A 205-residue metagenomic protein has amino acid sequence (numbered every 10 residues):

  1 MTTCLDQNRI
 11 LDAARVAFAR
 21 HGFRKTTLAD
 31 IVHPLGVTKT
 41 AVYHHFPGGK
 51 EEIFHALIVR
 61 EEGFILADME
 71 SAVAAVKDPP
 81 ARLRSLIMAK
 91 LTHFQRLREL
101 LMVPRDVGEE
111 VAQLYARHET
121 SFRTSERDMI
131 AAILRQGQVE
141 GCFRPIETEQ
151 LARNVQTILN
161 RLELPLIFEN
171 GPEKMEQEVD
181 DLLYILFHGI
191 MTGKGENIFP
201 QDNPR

Functional and structural regions predicted by a protein language model:
R9, A13, A17-A56, R60: Helix-turn-helix
R20-R24, V76, L97, E140: Short coil/turn segments at alpha/beta junctions that flank glycine-rich nucleotide-binding fingerprints
L57-E61, I65, L86-K90, F122-E126 (+1 more regions): Hydrophobic/aromatic residues within well-ordered alpha-helical segments
G63-L66, Q113-E140, E149-R153: Amphipathic alpha-helical packing segments from all-alpha helical-bundle domains
A67-R96, A152-V155, F199: Hydrophobic alpha-helical connector segments
A81-S85, H93-A116, L164: Amphipathic alpha-helical segments used for helix-helix packing
K90, P145-P165, Q177-H188: Hydrophobic alpha-helical segments that form the core of small-molecule binding pockets and/or dimer interfaces
D128, A132-E140, T157, E169-R205: C-terminal peripheral helix-coil segments that are non-catalytic and often amphipathic
